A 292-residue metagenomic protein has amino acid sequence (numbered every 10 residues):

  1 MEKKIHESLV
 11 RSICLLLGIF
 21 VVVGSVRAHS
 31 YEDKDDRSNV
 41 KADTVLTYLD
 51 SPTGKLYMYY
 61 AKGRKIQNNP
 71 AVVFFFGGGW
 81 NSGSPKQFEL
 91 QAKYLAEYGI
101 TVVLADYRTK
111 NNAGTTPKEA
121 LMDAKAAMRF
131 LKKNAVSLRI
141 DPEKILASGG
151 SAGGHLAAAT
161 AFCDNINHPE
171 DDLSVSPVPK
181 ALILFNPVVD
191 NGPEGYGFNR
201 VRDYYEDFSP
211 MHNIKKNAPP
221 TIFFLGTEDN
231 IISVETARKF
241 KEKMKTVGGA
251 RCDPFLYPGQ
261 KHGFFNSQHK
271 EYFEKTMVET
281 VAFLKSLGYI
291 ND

Functional and structural regions predicted by a protein language model:
H29-K65: N-terminal cap/lid segment of alpha/beta-hydrolase-fold proteins
N68-G78: Short beta-strand element of the alpha/beta-hydrolase
G79-G83, Q87, V102, F130: Serine-hydrolase catalytic-loop signature spanning alpha/beta hydrolases and amidase-signature enzymes
K86-L104: Short amphipathic alpha-helix adjacent to the substrate-entry channel of hydrolases
T115-V136, V278: Alpha/beta-hydrolase active-site loop
A126-Y196, Y205-E206, P210: Primarily recognizes the serine-hydrolase "nucleophile elbow" in alpha/beta-hydrolase and SGNH/GDSL folds
F223-L225, D229: Short beta-strand/loop motif that positions the catalytic acidic residue of the alpha/beta-hydrolase fold
V234, R238, V247-D292: C-terminal catalytic histidine-bearing segment of alpha/beta-hydrolase fold enzymes
